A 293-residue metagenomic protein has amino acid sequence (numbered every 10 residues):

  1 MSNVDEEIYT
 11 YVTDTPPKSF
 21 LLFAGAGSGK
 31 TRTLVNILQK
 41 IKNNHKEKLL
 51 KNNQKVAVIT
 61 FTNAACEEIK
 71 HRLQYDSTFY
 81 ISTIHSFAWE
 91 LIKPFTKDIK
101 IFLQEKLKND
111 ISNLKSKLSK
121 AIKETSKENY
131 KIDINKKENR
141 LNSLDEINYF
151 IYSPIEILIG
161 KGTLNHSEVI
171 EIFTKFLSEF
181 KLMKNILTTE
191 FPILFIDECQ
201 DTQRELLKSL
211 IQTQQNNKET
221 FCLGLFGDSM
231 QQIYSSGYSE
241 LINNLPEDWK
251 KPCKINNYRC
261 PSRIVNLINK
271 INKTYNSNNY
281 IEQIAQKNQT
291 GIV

Functional and structural regions predicted by a protein language model:
M1-I99: P-loop NTPase Walker
M1-S28, R32-T33, S119-F195, R204-S209 (+1 more regions): Accessory N-terminal region flanking or inserted into the helicase ATPase core in nucleic-acid motor proteins
D5, Y9-A26, D248-N256, S277-V293: Inter-lobe coupling/hinge region of RecA-like P-loop helicase motors
I41, A88, C199-E205, S209-L210 (+1 more regions): Catalytic P-loop NTPase motifs of RecA-like helicase/translocase cores
K48-Q54, I186-T189, K218-T220: Short helix-terminating capping/connector loops at secondary-structure junctions
I99-S112, K273-N278: A polyampholytic, Gly/Pro-enriched intrinsically disordered region
Q104-D145, K251, I255, P261-L267: Interdomain motor-coupling "hinge/lid" segment immediately C-terminal to the ATP-binding subdomain of NTP-driven enzymes
K208-N288: Conserved RecA-like helicase ATPase core segment that couples NTP binding/hydrolysis to strand translocation
